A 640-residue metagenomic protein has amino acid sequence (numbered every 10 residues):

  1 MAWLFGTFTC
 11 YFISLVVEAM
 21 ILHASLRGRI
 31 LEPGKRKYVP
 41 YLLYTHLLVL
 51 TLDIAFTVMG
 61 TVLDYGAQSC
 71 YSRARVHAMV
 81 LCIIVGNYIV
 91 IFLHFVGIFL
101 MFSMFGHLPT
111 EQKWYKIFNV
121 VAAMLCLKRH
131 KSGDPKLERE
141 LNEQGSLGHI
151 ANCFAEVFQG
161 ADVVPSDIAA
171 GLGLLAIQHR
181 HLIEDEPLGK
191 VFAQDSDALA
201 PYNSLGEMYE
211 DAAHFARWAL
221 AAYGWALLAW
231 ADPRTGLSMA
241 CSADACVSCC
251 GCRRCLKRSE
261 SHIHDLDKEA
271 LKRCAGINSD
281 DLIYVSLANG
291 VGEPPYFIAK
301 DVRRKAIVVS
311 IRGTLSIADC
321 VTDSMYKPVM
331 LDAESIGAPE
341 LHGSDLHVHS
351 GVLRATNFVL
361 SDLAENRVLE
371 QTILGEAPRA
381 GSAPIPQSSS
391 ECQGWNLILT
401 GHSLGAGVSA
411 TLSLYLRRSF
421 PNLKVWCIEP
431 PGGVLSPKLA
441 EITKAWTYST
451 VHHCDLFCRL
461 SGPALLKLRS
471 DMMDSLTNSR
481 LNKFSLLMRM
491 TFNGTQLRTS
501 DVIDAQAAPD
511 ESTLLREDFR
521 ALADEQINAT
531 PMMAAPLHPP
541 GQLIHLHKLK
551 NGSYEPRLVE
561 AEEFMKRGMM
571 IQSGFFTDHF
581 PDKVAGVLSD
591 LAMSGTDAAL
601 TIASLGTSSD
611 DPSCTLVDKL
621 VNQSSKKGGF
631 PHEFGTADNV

Functional and structural regions predicted by a protein language model:
M1-T400, L404-V640: Non-catalytic, mobile gating and regulatory segments of ester bond hydrolases
